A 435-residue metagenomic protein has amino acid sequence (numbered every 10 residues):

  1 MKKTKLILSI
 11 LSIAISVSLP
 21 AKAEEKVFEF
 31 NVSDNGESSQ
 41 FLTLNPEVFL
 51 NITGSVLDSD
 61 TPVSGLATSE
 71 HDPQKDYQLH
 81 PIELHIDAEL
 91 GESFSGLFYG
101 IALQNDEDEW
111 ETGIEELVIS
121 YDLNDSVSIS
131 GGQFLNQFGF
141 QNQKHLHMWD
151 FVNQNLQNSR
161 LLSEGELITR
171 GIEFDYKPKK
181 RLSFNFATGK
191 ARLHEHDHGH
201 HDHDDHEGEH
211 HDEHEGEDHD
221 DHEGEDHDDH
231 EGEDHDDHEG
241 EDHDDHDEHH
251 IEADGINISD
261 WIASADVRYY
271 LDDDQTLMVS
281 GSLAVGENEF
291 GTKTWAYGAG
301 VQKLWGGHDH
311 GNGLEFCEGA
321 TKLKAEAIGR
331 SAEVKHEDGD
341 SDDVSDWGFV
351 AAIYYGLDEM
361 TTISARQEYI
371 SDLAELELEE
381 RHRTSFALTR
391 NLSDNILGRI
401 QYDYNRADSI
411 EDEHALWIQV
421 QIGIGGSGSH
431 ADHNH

Functional and structural regions predicted by a protein language model:
K2-V63, H200-E248, G428-H435: N-terminal periplasmic/intermembrane-space "pro-region" immediately following the signal or transit peptide
V32-D58, H71-H194, S259-A263, V267-D273 (+2 more regions): Outer membrane beta-barrel
N45-S55, L97-I101, G132-F134, N185-G189 (+7 more regions): Transmembrane beta-strands of outer-membrane beta-barrel proteins
G54-P62, Q104-D108, Q137-Q141, R192-H196 (+7 more regions): Gram-negative outer-membrane beta-barrel proteins
H71-D76, D106-I114, L162-E164, A253-D260 (+5 more regions): Replace "Gram-negative outer membrane beta-barrel proteins" with "bacterial and organellar outer membrane beta-barrel
E92-G96, S126-I129, K180-F184, D274-V279 (+5 more regions): Repeated loop/turn-to-beta-strand initiation elements of outer-membrane beta-barrel proteins
F94, Y269-A374, H382: Detector for outer-membrane/organellar transmembrane beta-barrel domains, recognizing the amphipathic beta-strand
R390, D412-H435: Outer-membrane beta-barrel "beta-signal"
